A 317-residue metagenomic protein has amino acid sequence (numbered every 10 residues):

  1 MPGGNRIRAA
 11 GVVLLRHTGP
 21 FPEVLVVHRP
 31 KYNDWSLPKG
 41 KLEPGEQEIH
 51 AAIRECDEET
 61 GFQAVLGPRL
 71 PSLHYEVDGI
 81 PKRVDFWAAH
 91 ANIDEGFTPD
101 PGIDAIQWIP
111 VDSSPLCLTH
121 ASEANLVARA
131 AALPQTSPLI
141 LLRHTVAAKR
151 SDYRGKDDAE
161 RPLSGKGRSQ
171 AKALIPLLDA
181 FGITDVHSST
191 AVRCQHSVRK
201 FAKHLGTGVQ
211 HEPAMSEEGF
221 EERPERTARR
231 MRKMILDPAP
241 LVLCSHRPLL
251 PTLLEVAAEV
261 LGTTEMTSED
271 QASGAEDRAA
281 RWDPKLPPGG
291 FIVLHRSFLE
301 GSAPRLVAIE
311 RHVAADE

Functional and structural regions predicted by a protein language model:
M1-V24, P138-I140: Conserved N-terminal beta-strand and adjoining loop/helix that marks the start of the Nudix/MutT-like hydrolase domain
L14, H28, F86-H90, W108 (+1 more regions): Short, well-ordered beta-strand micro-motif
P20-Q63, S151-R161: Conserved Nudix-box catalytic region and its N-terminal flanking loop in Nudix hydrolases and closely related
G40, A51, T136-R223, P251 (+2 more regions): Active-site-proximal alpha-helix that buttresses catalytic centers in soluble enzyme cores
L42-L126, A130: Unchanged
P138-I140, L236-S245: Generic beta-sheet signal
R223-A239: A short, acidic, amphipathic alpha-helical segment used as a generic capping/interface helix at domain edges
G262-S302: Domain-level recognition of soluble alpha/beta enzyme cores, biased toward histidine phosphatases/phosphomutases
